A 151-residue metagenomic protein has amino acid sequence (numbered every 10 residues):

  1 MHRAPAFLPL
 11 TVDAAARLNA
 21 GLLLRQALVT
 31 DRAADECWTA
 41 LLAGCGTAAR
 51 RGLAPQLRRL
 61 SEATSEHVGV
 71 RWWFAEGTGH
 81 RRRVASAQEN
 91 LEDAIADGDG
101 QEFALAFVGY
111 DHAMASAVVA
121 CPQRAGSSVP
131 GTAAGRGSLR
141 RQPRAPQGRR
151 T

Functional and structural regions predicted by a protein language model:
M1-T151: C-terminal-biased regions
